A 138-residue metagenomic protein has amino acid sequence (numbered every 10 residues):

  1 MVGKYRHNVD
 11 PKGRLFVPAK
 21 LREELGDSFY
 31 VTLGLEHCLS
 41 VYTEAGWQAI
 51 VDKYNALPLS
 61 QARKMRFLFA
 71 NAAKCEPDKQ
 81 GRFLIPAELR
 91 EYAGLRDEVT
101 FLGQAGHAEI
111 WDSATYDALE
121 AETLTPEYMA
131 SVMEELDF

Functional and structural regions predicted by a protein language model:
M1-H7, P11, L21-K74, K79-Q80 (+1 more regions): Flexible "stalk/tail and boundary" regions
